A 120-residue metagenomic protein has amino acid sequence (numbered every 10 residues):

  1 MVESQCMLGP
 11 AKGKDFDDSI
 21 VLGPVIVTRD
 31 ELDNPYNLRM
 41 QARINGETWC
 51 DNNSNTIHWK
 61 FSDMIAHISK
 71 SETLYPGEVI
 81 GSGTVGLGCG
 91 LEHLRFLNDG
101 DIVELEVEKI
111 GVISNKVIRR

Functional and structural regions predicted by a protein language model:
V2-R120: Catalytic-pocket segment enriched in acidic/His residues
